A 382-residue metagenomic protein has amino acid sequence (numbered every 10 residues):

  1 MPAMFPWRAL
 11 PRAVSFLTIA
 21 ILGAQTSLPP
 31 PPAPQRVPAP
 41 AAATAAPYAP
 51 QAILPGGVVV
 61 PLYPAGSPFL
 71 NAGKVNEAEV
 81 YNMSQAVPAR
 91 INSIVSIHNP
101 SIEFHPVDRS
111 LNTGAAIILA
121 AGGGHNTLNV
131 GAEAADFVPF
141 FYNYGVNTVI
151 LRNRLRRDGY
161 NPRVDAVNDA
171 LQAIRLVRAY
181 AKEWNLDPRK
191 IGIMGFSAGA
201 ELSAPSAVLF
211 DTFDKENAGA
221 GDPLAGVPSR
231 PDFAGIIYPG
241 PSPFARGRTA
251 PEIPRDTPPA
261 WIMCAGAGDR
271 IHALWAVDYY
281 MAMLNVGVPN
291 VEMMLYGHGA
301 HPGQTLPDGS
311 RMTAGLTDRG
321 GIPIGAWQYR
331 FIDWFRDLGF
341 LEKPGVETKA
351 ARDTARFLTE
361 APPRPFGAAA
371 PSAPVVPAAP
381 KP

Functional and structural regions predicted by a protein language model:
P34-N112: N-terminal cap/lid segment of alpha/beta-hydrolase-fold proteins
P106, V130-V149: Short amphipathic alpha-helix adjacent to the substrate-entry channel of hydrolases
T113-G122: Short beta-strand element of the alpha/beta-hydrolase
N129-V130, D136-F137, L151-N185, G320-P323: Catalytic nucleophile-loop/oxyanion-hole region of alpha/beta-hydrolase and closely related hydrolase-like folds
N168-R255, R352-T354, F366-A378: Primarily recognizes the serine-hydrolase "nucleophile elbow" in alpha/beta-hydrolase and SGNH/GDSL folds
D256, W261-C264: Short beta-strand/loop motif that positions the catalytic acidic residue of the alpha/beta-hydrolase fold
D269-D278: Conserved alpha/beta-hydrolase "acid-adjacent" motif
L284-P382: C-terminal catalytic histidine-bearing segment of alpha/beta-hydrolase fold enzymes
